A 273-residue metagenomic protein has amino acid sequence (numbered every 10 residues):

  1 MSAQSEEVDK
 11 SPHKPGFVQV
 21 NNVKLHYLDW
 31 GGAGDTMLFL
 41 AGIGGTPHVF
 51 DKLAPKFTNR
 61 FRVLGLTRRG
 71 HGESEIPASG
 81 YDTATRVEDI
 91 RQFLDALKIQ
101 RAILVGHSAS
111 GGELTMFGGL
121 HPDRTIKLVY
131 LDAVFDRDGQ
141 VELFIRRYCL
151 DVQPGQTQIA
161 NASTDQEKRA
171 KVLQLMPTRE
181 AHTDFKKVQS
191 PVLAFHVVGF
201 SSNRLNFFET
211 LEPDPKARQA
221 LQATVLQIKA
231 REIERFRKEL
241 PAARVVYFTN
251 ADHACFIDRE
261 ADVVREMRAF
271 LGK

Functional and structural regions predicted by a protein language model:
M1-M37, R60-F61, Q100, L221 (+3 more regions): Alpha/beta-hydrolase fold catalytic core
N21, G65-V105, A109: Active-site loop/oxyanion-hole signature of alpha/beta-hydrolase fold enzymes
V23-E73: Conserved HGGG/HGGXW glycine-rich cap/lid loop of the alpha/beta-hydrolase fold
K56, R62, I99-G139: Conserved hydrolase catalytic core segment
T67, L131-D132, F195: Alpha/beta-hydrolase-fold catalytic nucleophile elbow
V129-I159: Flexible "cap/lid" loop of the alpha/beta hydrolase fold
Q156-Y247: Conserved serine/cysteine hydrolase catalytic core
E239-K273: Catalytic active-site module of serine/aspartate enzymes centered on a nucleophile-bearing elbow/loop
